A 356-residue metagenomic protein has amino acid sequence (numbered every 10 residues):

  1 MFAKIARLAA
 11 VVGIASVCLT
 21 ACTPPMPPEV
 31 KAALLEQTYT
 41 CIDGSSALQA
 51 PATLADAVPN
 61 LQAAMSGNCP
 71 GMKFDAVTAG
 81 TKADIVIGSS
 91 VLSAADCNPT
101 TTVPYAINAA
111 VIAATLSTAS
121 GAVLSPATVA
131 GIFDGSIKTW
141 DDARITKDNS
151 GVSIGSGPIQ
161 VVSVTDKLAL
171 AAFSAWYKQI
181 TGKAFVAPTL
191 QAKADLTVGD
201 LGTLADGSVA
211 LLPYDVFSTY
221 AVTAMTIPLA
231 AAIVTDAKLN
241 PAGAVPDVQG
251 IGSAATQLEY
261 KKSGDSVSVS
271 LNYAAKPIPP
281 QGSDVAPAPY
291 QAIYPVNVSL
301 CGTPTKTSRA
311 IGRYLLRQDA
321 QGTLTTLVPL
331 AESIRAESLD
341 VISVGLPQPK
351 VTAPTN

Functional and structural regions predicted by a protein language model:
M1-A10: Bacterial N-terminal signal peptides that target proteins for export
S16-A21: C-terminal motif of bacterial Sec signal peptides marking the signal peptidase cleavage site
C22-N356: Flexible loop/hinge segments at secondary-structure junctions
